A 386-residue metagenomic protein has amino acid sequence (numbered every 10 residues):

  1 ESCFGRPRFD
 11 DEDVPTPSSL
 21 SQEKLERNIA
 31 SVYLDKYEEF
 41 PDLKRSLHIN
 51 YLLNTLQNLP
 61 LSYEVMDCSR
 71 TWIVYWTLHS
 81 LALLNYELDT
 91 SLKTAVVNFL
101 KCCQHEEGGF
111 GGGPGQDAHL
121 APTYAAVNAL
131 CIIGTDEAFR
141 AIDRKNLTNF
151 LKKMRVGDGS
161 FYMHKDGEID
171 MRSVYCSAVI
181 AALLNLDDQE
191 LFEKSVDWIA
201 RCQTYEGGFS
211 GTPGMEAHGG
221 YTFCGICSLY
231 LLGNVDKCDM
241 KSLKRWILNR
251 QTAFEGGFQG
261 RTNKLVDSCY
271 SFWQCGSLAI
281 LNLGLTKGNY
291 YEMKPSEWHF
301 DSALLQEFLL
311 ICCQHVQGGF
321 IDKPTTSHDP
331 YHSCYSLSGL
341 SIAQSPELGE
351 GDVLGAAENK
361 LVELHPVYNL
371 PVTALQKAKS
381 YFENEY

Functional and structural regions predicted by a protein language model:
E1-Y386: Preference for long, amphipathic alpha-helical scaffolds in soluble/luminal domains and all-alpha bundles
